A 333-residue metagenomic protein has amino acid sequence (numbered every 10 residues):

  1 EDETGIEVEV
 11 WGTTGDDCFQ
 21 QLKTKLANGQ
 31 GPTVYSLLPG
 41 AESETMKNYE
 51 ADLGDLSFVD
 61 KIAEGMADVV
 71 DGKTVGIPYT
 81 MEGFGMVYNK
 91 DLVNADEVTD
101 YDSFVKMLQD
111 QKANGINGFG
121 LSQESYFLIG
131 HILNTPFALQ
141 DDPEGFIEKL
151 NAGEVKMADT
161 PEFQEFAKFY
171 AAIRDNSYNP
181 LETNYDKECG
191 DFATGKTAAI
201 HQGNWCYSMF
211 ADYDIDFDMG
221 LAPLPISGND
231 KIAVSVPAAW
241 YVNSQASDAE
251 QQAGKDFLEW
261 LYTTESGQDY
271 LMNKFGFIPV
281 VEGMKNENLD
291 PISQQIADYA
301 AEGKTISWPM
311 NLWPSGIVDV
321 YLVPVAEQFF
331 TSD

Functional and structural regions predicted by a protein language model:
E1-E42, G228-N229, A249-Q252: Conserved N-terminal structural module of periplasmic/extracytoplasmic solute-binding proteins
G12-Q21, D102-S103, P180-T194: Short helix-initiation/N-cap motifs at beta->coil->alpha
K25, P32-T33, S57-D91, N117-L121 (+2 more regions): A structural signal for short loop-to-beta-strand junctions that line the ligand-binding cleft of periplasmic/secreted
L38-V87, D96, Y101-M107, A113-N114 (+2 more regions): Hinge/lid segment of periplasmic solute-binding proteins
D71, W240, M272-G283, Q294-D333: C-terminal capping/gating helix-and-loop segments adjacent to ligand/active sites or protein-protein/ligand interfaces
G72, D212-K274: Extracytoplasmic/periplasmic substrate-recognition and gating elements
V75-Y79, F84, V105-V155, T197: Extracytoplasmic/periplasmic solute-binding protein
N151-E182: Glycine-centered hinge/linker elements that transmit conformational signals in sensory and ligand-binding systems
